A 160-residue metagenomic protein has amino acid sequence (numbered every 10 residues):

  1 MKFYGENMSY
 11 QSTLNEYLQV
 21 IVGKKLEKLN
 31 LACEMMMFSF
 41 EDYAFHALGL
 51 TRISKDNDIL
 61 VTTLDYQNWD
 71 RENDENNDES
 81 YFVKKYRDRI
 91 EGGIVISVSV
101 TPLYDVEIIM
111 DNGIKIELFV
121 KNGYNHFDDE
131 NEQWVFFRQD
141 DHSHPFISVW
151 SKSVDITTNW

Functional and structural regions predicted by a protein language model:
K2-W160: Surface-exposed, interaction-prone regions used to assemble/regulate multi-protein complexes
